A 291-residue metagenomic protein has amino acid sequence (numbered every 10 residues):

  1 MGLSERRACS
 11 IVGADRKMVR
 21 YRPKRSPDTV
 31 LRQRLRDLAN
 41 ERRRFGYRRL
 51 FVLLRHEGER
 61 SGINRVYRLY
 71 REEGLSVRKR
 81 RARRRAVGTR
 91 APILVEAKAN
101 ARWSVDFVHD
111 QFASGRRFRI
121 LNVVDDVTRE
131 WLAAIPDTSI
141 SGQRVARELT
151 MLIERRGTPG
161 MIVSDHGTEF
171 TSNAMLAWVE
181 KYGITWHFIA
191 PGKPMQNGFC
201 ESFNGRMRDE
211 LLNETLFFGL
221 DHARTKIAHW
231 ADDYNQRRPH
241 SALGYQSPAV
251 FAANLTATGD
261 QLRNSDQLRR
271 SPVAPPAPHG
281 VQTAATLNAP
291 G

Functional and structural regions predicted by a protein language model:
M1-G291: Charged DNA-binding/catalytic regions of mobile-element recombinases
